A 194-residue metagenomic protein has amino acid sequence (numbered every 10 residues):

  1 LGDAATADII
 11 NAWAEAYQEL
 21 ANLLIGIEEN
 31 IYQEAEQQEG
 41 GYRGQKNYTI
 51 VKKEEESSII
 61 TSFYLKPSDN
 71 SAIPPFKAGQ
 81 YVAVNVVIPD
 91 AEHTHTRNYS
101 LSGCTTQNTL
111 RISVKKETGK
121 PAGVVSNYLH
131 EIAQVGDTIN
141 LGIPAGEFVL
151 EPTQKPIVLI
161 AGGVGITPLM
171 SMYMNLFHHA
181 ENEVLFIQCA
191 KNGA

Functional and structural regions predicted by a protein language model:
L1, W13-L20, L24, F76 (+7 more regions): Long, contiguous hydrophobic alpha-helical segments, chiefly transmembrane helices and signal peptides
L1-Q45: Globin-like tetrapyrrole-binding proteins
T6, L110, E181-N182: Secondary-structure boundary/capping residues
E15, I25, S126-A194: FNR/FR-type flavoprotein reductase catalytic core
Q38-T138, L185, A190-G193: Ferredoxin-reductase
